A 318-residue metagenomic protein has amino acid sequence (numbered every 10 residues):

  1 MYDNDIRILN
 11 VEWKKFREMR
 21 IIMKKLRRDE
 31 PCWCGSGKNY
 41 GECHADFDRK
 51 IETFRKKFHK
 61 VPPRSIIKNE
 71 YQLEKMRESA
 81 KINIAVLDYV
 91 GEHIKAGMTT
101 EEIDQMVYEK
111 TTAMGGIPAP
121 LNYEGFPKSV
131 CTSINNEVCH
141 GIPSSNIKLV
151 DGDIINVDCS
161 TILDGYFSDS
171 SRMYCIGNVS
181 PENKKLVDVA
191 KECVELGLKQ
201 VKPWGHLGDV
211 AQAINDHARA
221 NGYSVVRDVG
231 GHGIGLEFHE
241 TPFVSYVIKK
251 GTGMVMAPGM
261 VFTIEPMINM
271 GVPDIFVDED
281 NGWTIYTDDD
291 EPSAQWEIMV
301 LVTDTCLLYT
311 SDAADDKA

Functional and structural regions predicted by a protein language model:
M1-I66: Acidic/negatively charged segments and metal-coordination signatures
D46-A113, C175-H206, R219, P242 (+1 more regions): Flexible, acidic/His-enriched mid-domain "rim/lid" segments that flank
K68, S133-Y166, T241-D304: Acidic/histidine-enriched ion/cofactor-binding microenvironments in catalytic or ligand-binding pockets
E109-K128, R219-L236: Short beta-strand/loop turn elements enriched in aromatics
F126-V130, S170, M260: A generic structural signal for short beta-strands and their flanking turns/coil linkers
I162-S168, C175, V179-V255, V261-P273: Conserved, well-structured core segments that form or line functional sites
C175-G197, G282-C306: Short peripheral tails and domain-boundary helices/loops at the edges of structured domains
Y309-A314, A318: Conserved small/polar residues in nucleotide/adenosyl-binding loops
